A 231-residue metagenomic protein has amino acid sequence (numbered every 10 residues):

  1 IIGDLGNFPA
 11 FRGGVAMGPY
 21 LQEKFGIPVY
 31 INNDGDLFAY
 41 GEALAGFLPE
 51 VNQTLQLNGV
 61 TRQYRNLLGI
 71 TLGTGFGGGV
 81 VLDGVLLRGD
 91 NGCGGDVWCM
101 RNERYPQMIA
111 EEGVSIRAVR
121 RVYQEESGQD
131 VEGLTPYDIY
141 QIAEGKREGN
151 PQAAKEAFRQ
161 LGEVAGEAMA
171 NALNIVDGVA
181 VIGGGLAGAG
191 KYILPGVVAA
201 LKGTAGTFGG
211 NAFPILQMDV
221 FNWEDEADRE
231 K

Functional and structural regions predicted by a protein language model:
I1, D36-A39, G77, A187-G190: Short, active-site-adjacent cap segments at secondary-structure transitions
I1-G14, P28-Y30, E42, L72 (+1 more regions): Short beta-strand-loop/turn "lid" adjacent to the catalytic site in phosphate-handling enzymes
G6-N7, N91-G92, N102: Short clusters of small/polar residues that mark proteolytic maturation junctions
P19, E23-I27, E50, T54-R62 (+1 more regions): ATP-binding/phosphotransfer module of carbohydrate and carboxylate kinases, centering on a glycine-rich
V29-L67: Conserved phosphate-binding catalytic cores of ATP/NTP-utilizing and phosphoryl-transfer enzymes
G69-T71, F76-V81: Short beta-strand scaffold segments in enzyme catalytic cores
